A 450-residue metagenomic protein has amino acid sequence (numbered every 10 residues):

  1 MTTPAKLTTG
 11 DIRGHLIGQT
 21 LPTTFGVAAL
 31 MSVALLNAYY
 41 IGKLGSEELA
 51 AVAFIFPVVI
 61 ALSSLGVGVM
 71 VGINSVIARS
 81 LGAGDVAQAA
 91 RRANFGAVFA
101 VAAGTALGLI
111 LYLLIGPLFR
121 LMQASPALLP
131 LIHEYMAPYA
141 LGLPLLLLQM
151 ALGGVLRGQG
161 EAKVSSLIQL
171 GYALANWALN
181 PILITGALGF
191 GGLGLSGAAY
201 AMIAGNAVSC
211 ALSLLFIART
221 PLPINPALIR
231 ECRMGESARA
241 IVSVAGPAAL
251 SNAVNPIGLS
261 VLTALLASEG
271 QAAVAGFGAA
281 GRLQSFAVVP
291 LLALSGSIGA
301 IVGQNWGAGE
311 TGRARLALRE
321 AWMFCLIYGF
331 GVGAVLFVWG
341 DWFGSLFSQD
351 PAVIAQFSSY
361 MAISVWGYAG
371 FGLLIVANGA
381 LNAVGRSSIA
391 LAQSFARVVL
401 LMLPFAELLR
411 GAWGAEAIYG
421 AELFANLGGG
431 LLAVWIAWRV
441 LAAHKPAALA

Functional and structural regions predicted by a protein language model:
M1-T23, I77-P144, A175, F190-G246 (+2 more regions): Short alpha-helical transmembrane segments in multi-pass integral membrane proteins
R13-S32, L36, V58-L65, L141 (+7 more regions): Residue-level signal for short hydrophobic patches within transmembrane helices of multi-pass membrane transporters
G14, A29-L30, G66-V67, L107 (+8 more regions): Alpha-helical transmembrane segments of multi-pass membrane transport proteins
G18-A34, P138, Y172, G205-S209 (+3 more regions): Transmembrane helical elements of multi-pass membrane transporters/channels
S32-A50, F119-P126, I182-L193, A249 (+4 more regions): Helix-terminus/linker motif at the lipid-water interface of multi-pass membrane proteins
L35-Y39, L109, P117, A151-V155 (+9 more regions): Alpha-helical transmembrane segments of multipass membrane proteins
L49-L109, L146-S165, G276-G340, F371-A390: Small-residue-rich hydrophobic transmembrane alpha-helices
M70, N74, Y139-G158, S165-A173 (+5 more regions): Short runs within selected transmembrane alpha-helices of multi-pass transporters and secretion channels
